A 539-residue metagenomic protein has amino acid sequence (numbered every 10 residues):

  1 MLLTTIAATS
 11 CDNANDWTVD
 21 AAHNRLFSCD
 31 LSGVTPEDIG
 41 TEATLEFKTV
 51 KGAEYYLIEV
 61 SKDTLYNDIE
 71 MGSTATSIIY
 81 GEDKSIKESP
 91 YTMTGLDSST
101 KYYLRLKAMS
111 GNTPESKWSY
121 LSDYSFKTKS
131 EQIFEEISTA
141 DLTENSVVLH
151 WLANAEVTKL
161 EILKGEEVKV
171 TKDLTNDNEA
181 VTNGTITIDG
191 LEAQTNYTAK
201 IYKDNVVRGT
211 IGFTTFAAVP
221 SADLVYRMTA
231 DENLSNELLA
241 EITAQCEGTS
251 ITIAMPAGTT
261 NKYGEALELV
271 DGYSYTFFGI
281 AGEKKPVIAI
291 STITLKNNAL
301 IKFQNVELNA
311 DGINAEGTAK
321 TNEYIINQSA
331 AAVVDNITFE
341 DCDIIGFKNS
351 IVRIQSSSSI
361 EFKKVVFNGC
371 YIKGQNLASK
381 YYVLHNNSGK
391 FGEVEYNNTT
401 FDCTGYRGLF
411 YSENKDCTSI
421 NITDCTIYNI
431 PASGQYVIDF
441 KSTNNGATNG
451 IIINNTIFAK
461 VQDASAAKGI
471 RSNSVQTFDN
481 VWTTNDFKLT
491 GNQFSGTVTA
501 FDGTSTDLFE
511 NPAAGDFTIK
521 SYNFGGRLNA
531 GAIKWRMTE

Functional and structural regions predicted by a protein language model:
I6-S10: C-terminal motif of bacterial Sec signal peptides marking the signal peptidase cleavage site
A14-H23, S98, M109-Q132, A193 (+1 more regions): Extracellular fibronectin type III
N24-V34, S130-S138, A222: Proline-enriched interdomain boundary motifs that mark the N-terminal boundary and often initiate the first structured
T41-G52, N145-E156: Conserved aromatic anchor
L57-D97, E161-E192: Recognizes extended acidic, P/S/T-rich segments that occur within or adjacent to Ig-like beta-sandwich modules
V219-K262, Y522-G531: Acidic Gly/Asp/Thr-rich repetitive segments characteristic of extracellular carbohydrate-active and adhesion proteins
L267, Y275, G279-D516, S521-E539: Extracellular beta-rich repeat passengers
